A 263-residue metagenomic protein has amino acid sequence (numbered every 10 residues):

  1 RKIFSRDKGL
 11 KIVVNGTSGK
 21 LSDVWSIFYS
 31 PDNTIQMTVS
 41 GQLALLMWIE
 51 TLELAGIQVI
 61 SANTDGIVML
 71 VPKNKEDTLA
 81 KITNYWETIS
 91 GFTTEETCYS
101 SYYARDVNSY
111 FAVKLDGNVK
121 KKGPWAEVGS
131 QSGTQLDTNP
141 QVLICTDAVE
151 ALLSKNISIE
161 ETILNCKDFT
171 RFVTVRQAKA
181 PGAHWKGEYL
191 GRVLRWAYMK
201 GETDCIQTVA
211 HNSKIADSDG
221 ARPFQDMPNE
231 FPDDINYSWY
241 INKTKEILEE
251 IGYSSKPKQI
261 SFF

Functional and structural regions predicted by a protein language model:
R1-M47, E53-A55, L70: Helical catalytic core of nucleic-acid polymerases
F4-D7, K11, Q42, L46 (+1 more regions): C-terminal, non-catalytic extensions of nucleic-acid polymerases
E50-L52, N74-D77: Short amphipathic alpha-helical surface micro-motifs
L54-I57, G91: Residue-level recognition of short, structured coil/turn motifs that connect secondary structure elements
Q58-N63: Short beta-strand
D65-V71: A generic structural motif
